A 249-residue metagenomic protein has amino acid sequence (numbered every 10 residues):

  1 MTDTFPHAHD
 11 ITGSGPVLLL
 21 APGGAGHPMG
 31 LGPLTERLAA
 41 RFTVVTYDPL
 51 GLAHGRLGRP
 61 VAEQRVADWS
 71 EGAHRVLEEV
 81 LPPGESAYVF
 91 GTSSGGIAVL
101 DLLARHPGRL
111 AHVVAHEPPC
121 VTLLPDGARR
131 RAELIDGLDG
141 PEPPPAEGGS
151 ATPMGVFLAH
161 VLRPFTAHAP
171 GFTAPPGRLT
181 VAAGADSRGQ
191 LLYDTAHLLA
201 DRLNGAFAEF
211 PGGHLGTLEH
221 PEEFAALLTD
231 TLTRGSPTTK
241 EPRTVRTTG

Functional and structural regions predicted by a protein language model:
T2-R56: Conserved HGGG/HGGXW glycine-rich cap/lid loop of the alpha/beta-hydrolase fold
T2-T4, G51, P83, S94 (+5 more regions): Charge-dense, helix-prone N-terminal extensions
D48-L52, P119, P211-G213: Short beta-to-alpha linker loops that shape the active-site pocket of alpha/beta-hydrolase fold enzymes
P49-A87, L199: Active-site loop/oxyanion-hole signature of alpha/beta-hydrolase fold enzymes
E85-L124: Conserved hydrolase catalytic core segment
P118-T166: Helix-rich cap/lid subdomain of alpha/beta-hydrolase
E147-L218, A225: Conserved serine/cysteine hydrolase catalytic core
L203-G249: Catalytic active-site module of serine/aspartate enzymes centered on a nucleophile-bearing elbow/loop
